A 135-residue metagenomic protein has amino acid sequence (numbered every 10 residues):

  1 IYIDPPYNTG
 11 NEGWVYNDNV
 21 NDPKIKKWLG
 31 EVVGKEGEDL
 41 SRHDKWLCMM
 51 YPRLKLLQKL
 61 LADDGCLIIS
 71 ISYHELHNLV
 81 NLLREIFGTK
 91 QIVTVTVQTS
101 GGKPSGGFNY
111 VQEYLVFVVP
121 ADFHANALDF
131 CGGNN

Functional and structural regions predicted by a protein language model:
I1-N135: Core catalytic lobe of class I
